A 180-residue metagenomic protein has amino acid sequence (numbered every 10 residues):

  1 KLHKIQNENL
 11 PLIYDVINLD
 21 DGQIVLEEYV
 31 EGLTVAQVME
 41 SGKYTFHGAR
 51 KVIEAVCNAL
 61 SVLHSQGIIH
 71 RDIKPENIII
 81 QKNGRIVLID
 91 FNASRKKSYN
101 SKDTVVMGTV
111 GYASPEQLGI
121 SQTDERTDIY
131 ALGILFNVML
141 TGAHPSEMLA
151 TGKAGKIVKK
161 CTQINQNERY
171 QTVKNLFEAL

Functional and structural regions predicted by a protein language model:
V16: Activation-segment/catalytic-loop signature of the eukaryotic protein kinase fold
D20-T34: Conserved short submotifs of the Hanks-type protein kinase catalytic core that shape the nucleotide-binding pocket
T34-Y44: AlphaC helix of the protein kinase catalytic domain
V52-I53: Activation segment signature within eukaryotic-like protein kinase domains
H64-I80: Catalytic-loop of the protein kinase fold
D103-E116: Conserved activation segment of eukaryotic-like protein kinases, specifically the C-terminal portion of the activation
D128: Conserved catalytic-loop aspartate of Hanks-type protein kinases
